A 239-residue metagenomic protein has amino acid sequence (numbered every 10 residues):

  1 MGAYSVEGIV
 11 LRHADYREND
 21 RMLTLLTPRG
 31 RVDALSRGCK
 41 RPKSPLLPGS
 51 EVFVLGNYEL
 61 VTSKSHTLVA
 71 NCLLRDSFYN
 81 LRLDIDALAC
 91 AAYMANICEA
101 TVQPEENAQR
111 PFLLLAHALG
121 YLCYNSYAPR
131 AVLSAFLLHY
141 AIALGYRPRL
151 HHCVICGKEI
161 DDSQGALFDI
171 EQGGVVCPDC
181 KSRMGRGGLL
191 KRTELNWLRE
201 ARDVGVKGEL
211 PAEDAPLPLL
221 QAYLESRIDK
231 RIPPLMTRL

Functional and structural regions predicted by a protein language model:
M1-L239: Non-catalytic alpha-helical scaffolds and adjoining flexible linkers that form interface surfaces for assembly
